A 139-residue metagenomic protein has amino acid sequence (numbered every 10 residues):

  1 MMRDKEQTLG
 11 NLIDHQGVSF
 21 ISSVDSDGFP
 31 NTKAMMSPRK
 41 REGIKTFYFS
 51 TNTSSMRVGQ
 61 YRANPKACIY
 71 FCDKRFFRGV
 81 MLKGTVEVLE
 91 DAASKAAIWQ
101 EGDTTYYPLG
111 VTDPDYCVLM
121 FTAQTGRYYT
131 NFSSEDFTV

Functional and structural regions predicted by a protein language model:
M1-Q7, T51-R57, D103-T104: Charged, amphipathic alpha-helical segments
R3, Q16-I21, Q100-D103: Short Pro/Gly-enriched beta-strand edge/turn motifs at strand-loop
N11-S26, A67-F71: A short, Trp-centered hydrophobic/proline-enriched beta-strand micro-motif
Q16-V18, K45-F47, N64-A67, P114-Y116 (+1 more regions): Short, surface-exposed beta-edge/turn micro-motifs
S19-F49: N-terminal leader/targeting helix
D27-P30, F76-R78, Y129: Short glycine/serine/proline-enriched coil/turn segments at secondary-structure junctions
P38-F76: A short mixed-secondary-structure module that forms the rim of ligand-binding clefts
M81-V139: Charged, gly/pro-rich active-site loop segments
